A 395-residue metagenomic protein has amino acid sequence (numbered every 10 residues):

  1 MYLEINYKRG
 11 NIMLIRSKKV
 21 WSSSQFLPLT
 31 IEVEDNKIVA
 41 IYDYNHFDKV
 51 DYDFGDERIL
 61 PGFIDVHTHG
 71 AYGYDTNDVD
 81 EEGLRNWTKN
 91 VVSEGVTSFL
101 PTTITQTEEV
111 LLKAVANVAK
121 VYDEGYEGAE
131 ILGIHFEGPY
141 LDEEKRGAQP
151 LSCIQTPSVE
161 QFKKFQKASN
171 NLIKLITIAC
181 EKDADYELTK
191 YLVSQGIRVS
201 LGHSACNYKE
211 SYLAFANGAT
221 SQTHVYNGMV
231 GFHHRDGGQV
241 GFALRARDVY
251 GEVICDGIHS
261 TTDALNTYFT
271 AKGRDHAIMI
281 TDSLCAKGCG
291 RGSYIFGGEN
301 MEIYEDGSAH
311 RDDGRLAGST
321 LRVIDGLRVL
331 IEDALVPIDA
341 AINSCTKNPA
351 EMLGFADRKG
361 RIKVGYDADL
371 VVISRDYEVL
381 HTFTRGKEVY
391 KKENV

Functional and structural regions predicted by a protein language model:
M1-F47, F383: N-terminal metal-binding scaffold of metallo-dependent hydrolase/deaminase domains
G10-I15, V20, H46-R85, K89: Replace "His-x-His-based motif
K18, E351, R361-V395: C-terminal cap of metal-dependent C-N hydrolases
R58-I59, V66, T76-A129, C153-A168 (+1 more regions): Alpha-helical scaffold segments that flank or form the walls of functional sites
H69, R85-A114, A129-D142, S169-E181 (+3 more regions): Divalent metal-dependent hydrolysis catalytic cores, especially in the metallo-beta-lactamase
K89-L100, E143-N170, Y212-V225, Q239-Y250 (+1 more regions): Active-site gating loops and adjacent loop-to-helix segments of metal-dependent hydrolytic enzymes
K163, K167-C289: Active-site core of metal-dependent hydrolases
G241-G251, F269-T281, K287-Y366, L370-V372: His/Asp/Glu-enriched, well-ordered alpha-helical/loop segment that forms or immediately abuts the divalent-metal
